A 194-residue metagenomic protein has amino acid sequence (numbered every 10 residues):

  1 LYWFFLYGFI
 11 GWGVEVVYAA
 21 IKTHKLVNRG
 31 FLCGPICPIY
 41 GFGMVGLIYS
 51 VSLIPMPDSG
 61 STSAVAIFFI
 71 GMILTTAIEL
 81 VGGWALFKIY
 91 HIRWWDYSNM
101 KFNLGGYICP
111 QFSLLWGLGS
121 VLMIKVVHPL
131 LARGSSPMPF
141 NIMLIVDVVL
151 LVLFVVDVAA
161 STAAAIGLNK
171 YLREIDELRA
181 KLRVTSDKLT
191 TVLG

Functional and structural regions predicted by a protein language model:
L1-G194: Aromatic-rich, lipid-facing transmembrane alpha helices and their immediate juxtamembrane interface loops in integral
